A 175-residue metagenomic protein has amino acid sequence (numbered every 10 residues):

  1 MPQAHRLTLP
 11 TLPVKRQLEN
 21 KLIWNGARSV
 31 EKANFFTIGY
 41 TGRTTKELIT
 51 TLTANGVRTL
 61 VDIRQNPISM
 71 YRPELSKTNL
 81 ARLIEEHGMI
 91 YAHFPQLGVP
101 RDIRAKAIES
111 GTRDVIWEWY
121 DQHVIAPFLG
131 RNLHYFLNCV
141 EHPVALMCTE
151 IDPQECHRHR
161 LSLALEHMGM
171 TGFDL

Functional and structural regions predicted by a protein language model:
Q3-H5, Q17: Low-complexity, intrinsically disordered or signal/transmembrane-proximal segments
L7-L12: Short terminal hydrophobic/aromatic SLiMs and anchors at protein ends
P13-L175: Residues lining hydrophobic/aromatic ligand-binding pockets adjacent to catalytic sites
